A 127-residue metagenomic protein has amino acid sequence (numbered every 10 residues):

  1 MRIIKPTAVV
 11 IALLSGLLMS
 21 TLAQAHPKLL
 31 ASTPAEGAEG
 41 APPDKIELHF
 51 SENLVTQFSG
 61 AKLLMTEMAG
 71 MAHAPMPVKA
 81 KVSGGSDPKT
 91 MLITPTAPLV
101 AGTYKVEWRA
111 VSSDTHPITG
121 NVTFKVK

Functional and structural regions predicted by a protein language model:
M1-I11: Bacterial N-terminal signal peptides that target proteins for export
V10, A35, I46, L92-I93: Residue-level detector of alpha-helix boundaries and kinks
L14-L17: Sec-dependent N-terminal signal peptides of Gram-positive bacterial secreted proteins and lipoproteins
S20-L22: N-terminal signal peptide c-region/cleavage motif recognized by signal peptidases
Q24-K62, V126: N-terminal non-catalytic regions of secreted/periplasmic and cell-surface proteins
A38, E52-F124: Acidic, low-complexity Ser/Thr/Gly/Pro-rich repeat segments typical of extracellular/periplasmic and surface-exposed
